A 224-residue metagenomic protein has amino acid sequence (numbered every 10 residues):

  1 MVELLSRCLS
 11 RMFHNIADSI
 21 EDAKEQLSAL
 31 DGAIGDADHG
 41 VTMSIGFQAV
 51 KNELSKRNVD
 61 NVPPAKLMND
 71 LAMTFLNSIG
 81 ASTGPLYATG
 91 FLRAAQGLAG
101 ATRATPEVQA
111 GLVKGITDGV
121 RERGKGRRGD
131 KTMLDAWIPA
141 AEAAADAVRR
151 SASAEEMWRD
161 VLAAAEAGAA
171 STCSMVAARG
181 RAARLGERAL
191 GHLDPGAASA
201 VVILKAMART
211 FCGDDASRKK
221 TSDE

Functional and structural regions predicted by a protein language model:
M1-E224: N-terminal loops that bind phosphate or other acidic moieties and the adjacent beta-alpha structural core
